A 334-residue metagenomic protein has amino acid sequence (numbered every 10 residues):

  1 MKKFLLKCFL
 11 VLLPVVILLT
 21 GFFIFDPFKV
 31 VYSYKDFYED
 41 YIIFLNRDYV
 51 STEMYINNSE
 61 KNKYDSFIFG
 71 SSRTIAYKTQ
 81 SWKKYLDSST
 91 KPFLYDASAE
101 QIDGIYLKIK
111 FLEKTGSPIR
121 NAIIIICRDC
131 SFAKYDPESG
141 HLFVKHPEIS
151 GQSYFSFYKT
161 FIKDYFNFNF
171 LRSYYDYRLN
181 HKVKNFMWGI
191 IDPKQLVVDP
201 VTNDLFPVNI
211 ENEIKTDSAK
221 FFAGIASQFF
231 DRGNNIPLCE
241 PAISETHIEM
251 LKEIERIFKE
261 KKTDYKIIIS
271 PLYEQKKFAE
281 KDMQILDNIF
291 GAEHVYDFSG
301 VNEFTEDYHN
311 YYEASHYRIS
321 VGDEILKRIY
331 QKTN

Functional and structural regions predicted by a protein language model:
L6-D26: Hydrophobic membrane-insertion alpha-helices, especially the h-region of bacterial N-terminal signal peptides
D26-D48: Alpha-helical transmembrane signal-anchor/signal-peptide segments
I42-F67: Short extracytoplasmic
N62-K63, F69-Y158: Membrane-embedded segments
I75-Y77, C130-Y135, M187, E274-K277 (+1 more regions): Short catalytic/ligand-binding loop motif for oxyanion handling, primarily in non-cytosolic enzymes, centered on
E100-D103, P241-H247, Y273-A279: Acidic-and-aromatic substrate-binding clefts and catalytic sites of carbohydrate-active enzymes
I126, S139-E255, E260-K261: Secreted/periplasmic serine-hydrolase-like ester/acetyl group-modifying domain
K277-N334: C-terminal regions of proteins
